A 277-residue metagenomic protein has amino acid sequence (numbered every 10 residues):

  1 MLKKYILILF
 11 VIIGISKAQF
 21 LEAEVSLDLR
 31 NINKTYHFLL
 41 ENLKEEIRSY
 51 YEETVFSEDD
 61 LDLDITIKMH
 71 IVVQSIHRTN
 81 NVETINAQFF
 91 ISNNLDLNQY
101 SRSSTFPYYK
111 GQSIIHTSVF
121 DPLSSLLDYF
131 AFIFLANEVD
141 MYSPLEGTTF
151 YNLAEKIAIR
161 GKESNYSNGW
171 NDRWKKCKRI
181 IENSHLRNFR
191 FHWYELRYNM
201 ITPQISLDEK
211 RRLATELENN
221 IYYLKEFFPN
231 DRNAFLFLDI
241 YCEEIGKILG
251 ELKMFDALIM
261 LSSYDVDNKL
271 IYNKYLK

Functional and structural regions predicted by a protein language model:
K4-G14: Sec-dependent N-terminal signal peptides
Q19-N86, F90, D96-N98: Start-of-domain marker
R30-H37, I115-D121, F227: Second-shell loop/turn segments in exported
R48-F56, F132, A136-D140, G246 (+1 more regions): Sec-exported extracytoplasmic/periplasmic mature domains
I85-G147, D231-R232: Surface-exposed, polar helix/loop patches in the mature regions of secreted/periplasmic/lumenal proteins that form
A131-A234: Extended amphipathic alpha-helical interaction segments
R212-K277: A cross-kingdom marker for long, charged
